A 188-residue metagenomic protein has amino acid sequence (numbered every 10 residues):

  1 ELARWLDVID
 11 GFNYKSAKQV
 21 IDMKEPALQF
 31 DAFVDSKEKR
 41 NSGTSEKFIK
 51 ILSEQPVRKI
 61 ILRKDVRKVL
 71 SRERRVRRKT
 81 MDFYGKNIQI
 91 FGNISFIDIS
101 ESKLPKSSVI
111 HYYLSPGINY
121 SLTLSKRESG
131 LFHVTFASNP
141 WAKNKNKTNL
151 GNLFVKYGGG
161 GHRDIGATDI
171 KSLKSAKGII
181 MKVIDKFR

Functional and structural regions predicted by a protein language model:
E1-S102, Y112-T123, R127, V155-K156 (+2 more regions): A structured phosphate/pyrophosphate-recognition subdomain
L104, S108: Structured beta-strand/loop patches that form or line metal/cofactor-binding pockets in enzymes
H111-G159: Low-complexity, glycine/alanine/valine/leucine- and proline-rich hydrophobic stretches
G159-K171: Short acidic/histidine-rich active-site segments
